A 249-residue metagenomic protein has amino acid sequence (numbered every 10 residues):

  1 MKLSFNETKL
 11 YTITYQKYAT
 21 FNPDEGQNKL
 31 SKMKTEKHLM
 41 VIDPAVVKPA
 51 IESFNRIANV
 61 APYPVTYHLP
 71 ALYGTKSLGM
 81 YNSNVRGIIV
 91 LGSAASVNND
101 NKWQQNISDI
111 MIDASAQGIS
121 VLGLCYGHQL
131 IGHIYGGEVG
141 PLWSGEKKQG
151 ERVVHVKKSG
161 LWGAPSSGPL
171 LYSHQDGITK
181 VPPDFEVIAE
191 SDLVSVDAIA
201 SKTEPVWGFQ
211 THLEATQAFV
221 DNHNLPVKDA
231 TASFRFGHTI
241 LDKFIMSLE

Functional and structural regions predicted by a protein language model:
M1-I119, L225-E249: N-terminal beta1-alpha1 cap of cysteine-dependent amidohydrolase-like domains
M40-I42, H68, I89, L122 (+3 more regions): Hydrophobic/aromatic beta-strand patches that form the interior of the parallel beta-sheet core in alpha/beta enzyme
K48, G74, V97, L130 (+2 more regions): Flexible, glycine-rich phosphate/dinucleotide-binding loops and adjacent beta-alpha linkers at cofactor/substrate
A50-E52, N99-N101, G132-I134, P182 (+2 more regions): Short glycine-/acidic-enriched loop or helix-start segments at secondary-structure transitions that form or flank
N55, Q129, Q175-D176: Active-site phosphate/pyrophosphate- and oxyanion-stabilizing loops and adjacent acidic/basic residues in soluble
R86, L91-G160: Cysteine-nucleophile active-site neighborhood
Y135-Q217: Pocket-forming structural segment of enzyme catalytic cores
L193-S247: A glycine-centered loop/beta-turn motif at secondary-structure junctions
